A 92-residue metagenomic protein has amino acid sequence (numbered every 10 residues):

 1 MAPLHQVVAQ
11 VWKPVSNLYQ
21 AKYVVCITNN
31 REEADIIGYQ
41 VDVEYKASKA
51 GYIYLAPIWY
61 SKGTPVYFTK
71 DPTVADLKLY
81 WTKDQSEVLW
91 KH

Functional and structural regions predicted by a protein language model:
A2-H92: Repetitive, compositionally biased segments used for assembly/scaffolding
